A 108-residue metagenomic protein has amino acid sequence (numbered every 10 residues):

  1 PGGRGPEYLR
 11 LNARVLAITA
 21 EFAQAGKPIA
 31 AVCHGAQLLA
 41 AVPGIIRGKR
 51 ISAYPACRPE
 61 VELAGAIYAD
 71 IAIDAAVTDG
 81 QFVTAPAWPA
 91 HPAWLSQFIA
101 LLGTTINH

Functional and structural regions predicted by a protein language model:
P1-H108: Active-site-adjacent pocket-lining segments in enzyme domains
